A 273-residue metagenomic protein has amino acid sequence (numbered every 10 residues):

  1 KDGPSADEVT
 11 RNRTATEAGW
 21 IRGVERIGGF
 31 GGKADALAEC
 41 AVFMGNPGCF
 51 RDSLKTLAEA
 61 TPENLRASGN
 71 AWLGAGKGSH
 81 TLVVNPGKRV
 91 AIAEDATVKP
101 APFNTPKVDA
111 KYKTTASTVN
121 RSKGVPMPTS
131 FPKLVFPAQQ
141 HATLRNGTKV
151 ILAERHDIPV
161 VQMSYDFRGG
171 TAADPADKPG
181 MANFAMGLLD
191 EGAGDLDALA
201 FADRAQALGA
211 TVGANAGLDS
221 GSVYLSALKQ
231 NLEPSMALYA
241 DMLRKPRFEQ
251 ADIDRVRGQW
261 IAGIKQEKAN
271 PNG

Functional and structural regions predicted by a protein language model:
K1-E59, S79-N85, A93, I151-A153 (+3 more regions): M16 family metallopeptidases and their MPP-like homologs
R11, I21, C40-A41, R51-D166: Proteolytic maturation boundary segments
S68, K245-F248, I253: Peptidyl-prolyl cis-trans isomerase
